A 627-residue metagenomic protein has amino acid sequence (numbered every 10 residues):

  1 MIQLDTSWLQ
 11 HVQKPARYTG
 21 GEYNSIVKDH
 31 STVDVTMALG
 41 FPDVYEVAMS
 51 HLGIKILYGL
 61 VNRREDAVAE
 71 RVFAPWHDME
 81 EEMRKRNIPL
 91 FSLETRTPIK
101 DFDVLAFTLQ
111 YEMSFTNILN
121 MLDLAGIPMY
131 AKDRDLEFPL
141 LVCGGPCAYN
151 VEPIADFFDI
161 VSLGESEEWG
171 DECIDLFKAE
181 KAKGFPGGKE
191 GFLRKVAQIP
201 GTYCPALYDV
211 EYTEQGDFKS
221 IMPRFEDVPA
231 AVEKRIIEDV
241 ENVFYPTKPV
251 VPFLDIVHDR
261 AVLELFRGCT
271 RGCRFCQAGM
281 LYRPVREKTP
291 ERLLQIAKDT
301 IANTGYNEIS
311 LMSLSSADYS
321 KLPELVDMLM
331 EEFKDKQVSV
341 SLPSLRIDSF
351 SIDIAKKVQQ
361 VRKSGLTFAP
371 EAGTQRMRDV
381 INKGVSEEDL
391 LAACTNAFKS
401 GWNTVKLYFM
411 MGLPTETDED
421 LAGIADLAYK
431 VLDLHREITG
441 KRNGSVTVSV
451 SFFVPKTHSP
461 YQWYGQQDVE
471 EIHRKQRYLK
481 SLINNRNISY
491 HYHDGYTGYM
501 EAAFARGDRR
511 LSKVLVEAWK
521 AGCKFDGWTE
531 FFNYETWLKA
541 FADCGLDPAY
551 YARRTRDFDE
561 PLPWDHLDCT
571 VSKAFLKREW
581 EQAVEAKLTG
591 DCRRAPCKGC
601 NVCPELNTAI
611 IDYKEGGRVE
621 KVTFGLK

Functional and structural regions predicted by a protein language model:
M1-P15, R64, P604: Helix-enriched interaction subdomains in cytosolic or periplasmic regions, typified by TIR/SEFIR signaling/NADase cores
S7-A38, Y45-E46, P205, E211-V262 (+3 more regions): N-terminal [4Fe-4S]-dependent radical SAM core
M37-D43, Y58-V61, V250-F275, I301 (+2 more regions): N-terminal pre-triad scaffold of radical SAM enzymes
L39-P42, M113, D299-K406, M410-T447 (+1 more regions): Conserved SAM/AdoMet-binding glycine-rich loop
H51, D255-E291, G599-G616: Canonical Radical SAM [4Fe-4S] cluster-binding loop centered on the CxxxCxxC motif and its immediate flanking residues
A74-M222, P460-D508, V516-F531: Glycine-rich beta-alpha loop elements in corrinoid/cobalamin-binding modules across cobalamin-dependent enzymes
H77-D78, P153, D209-T213, S320 (+8 more regions): Flexible glycine/acidic-rich beta-alpha junction loops that bind and position SAM and/or redox cofactors in anaerobic
C276, R556-L626: Cysteine-cluster motifs in flexible loop/terminal segments that predominantly coordinate metals
